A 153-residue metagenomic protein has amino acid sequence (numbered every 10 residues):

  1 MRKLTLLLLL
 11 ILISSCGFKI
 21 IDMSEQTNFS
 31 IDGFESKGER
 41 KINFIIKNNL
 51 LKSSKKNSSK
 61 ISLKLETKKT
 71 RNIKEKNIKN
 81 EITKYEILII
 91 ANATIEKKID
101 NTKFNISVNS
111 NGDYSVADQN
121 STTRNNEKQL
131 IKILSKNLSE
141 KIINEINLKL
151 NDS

Functional and structural regions predicted by a protein language model:
M1-R2, C16: Long, contiguous interaction/targeting segments characteristic of exported/extracellular or secretory-pathway proteins
R2-L9: Sec-dependent signal peptide recognition, specifically the positively charged N-region followed immediately by
L10-G33: Bacterial Sec signal peptide processing site at the extreme N-terminus
M23, T27, K128-S153: Compositionally biased, intrinsically disordered linkers/stalks adjacent to structured regions
Q26-K47: Post-signal peptide N-terminal segment of mature Sec-exported envelope proteins
K47-N48, N57-S58, S62-Q129, K136 (+1 more regions): Surface-exposed short loop/turn segments
L51-K52: N-terminal first-folded block
